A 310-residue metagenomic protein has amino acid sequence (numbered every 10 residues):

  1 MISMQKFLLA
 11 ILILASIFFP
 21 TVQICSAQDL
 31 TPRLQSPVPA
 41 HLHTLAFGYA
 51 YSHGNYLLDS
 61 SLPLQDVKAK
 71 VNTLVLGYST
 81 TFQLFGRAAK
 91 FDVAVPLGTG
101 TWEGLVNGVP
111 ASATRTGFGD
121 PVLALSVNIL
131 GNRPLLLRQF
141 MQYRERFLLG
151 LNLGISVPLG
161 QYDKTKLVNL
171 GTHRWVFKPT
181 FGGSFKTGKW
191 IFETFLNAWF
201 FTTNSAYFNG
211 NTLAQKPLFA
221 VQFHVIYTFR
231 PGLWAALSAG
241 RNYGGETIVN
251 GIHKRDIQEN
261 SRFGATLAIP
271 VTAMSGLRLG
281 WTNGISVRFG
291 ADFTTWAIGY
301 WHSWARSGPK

Functional and structural regions predicted by a protein language model:
A40, S52, Q83-G86, G98 (+5 more regions): Outer-membrane beta-barrel channels and translocator barrels
H41, K68-L76, T116-L123, F147 (+4 more regions): Residues that define the transmembrane beta-barrel architecture of outer-membrane proteins
H43-L45, A89-V93, L123, F147-L153 (+6 more regions): Transmembrane beta-strands of outer-membrane beta-barrel proteins
F47-Y49, L76-T80, L123-I129, L153 (+4 more regions): Residues on the lipid-exposed face of transmembrane beta-strands in outer-membrane beta-barrel proteins
Y49-N55, T80, V95-T101, I129 (+6 more regions): Transmembrane beta-strands of outer-membrane beta-barrel pores
S52-T73, A111, K164-G171: Surface-exposed strand-loop-strand hairpins of Gram-negative outer-membrane beta-barrel proteins
T99-A214, R255-D256: Outer-membrane pore/translocation modules
F208-K310: Outer membrane beta-barrel transmembrane domains
